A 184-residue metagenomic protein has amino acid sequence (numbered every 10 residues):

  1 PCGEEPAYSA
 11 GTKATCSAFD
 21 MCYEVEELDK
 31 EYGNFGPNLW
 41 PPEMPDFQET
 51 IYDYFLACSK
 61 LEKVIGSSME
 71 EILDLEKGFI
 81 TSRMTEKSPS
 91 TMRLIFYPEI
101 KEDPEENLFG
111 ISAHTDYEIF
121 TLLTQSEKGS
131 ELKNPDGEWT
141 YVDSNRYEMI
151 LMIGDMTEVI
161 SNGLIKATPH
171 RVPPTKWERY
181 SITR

Functional and structural regions predicted by a protein language model:
P1-R184: Peripheral, non-catalytic segments flanking oxidoreductase cores
